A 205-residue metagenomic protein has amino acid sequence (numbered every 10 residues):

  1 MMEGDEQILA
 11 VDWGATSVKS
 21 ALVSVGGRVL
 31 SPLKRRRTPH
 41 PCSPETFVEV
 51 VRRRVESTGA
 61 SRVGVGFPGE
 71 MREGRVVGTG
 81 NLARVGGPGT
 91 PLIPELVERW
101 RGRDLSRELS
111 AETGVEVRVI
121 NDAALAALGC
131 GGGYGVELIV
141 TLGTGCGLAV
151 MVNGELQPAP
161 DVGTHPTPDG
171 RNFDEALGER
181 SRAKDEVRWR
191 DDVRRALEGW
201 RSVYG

Functional and structural regions predicted by a protein language model:
M2-E49, P91, E155-A183: Short glycine-rich, Thr/Ser-proximal phosphate-binding strand/loop in the N-terminal lobe of ATP-dependent enzymes
I8-D12, R62-G64, E137-T141, G147: Short glycine-aspartate micro-motif
V18, R99-A123, E155-R195: Glycine-rich phosphate-binding loop plus the immediately following alpha-helix
V18-L22, G69, C146-V152: Short beta-strand scaffold segments in enzyme catalytic cores
P44-R52, R62, M71-C130, A176: Glycine-rich phosphate-binding loop and adjoining helix at the ATP-binding site of ATP-dependent phosphoryl-transfer
E45-T58, D191-L197: Short, well-ordered amphipathic alpha-helical segments that serve as non-catalytic structural scaffolds within diverse
A60, A196-G205: Proline-aspartate-enriched helix->loop->beta-strand connector
V117, A123-A159: Hydrophobic, well-structured mid-protein blocks that either form specific transmembrane helices
